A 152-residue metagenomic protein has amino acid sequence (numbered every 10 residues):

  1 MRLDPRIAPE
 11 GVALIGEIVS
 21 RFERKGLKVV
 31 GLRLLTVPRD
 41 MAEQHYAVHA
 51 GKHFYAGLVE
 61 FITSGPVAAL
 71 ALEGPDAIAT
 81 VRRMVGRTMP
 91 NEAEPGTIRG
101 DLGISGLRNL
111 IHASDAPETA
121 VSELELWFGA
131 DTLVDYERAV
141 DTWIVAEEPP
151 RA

Functional and structural regions predicted by a protein language model:
M1-A152: Non-catalytic terminal and connector segments of soluble metabolic enzymes
